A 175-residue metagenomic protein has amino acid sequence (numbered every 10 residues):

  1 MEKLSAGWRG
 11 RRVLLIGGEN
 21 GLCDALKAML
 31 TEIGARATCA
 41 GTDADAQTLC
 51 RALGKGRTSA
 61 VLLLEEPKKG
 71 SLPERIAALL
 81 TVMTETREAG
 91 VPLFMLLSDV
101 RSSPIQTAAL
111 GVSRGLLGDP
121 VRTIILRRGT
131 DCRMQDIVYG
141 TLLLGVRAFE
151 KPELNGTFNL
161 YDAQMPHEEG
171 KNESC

Functional and structural regions predicted by a protein language model:
M1-L142, V146: Rossmann-like short-chain dehydrogenase/reductase
G129-C175: C-terminal helical subdomain
